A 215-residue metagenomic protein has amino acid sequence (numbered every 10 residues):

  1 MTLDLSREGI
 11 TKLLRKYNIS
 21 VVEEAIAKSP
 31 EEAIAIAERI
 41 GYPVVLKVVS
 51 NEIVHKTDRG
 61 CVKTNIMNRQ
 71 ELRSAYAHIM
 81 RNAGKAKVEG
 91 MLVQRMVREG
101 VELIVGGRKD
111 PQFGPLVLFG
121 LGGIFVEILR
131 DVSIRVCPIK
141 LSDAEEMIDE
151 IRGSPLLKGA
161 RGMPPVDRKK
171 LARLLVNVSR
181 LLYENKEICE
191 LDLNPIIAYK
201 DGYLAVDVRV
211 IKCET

Functional and structural regions predicted by a protein language model:
M1-L193, I197-T215: ATP-dependent carboxylate/acyl-activation modules
